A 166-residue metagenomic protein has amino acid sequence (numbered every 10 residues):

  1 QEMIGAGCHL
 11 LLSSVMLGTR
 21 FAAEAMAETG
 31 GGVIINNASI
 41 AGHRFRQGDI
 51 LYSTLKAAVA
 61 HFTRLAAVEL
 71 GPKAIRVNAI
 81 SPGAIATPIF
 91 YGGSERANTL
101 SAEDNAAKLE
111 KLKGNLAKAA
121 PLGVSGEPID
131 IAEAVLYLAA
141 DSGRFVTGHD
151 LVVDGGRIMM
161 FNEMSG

Functional and structural regions predicted by a protein language model:
Q1-M16, I35, Y52, V59: Catalytic Tyr-X3-Lys loop
S13, L17, A79, D104-V146 (+1 more regions): C-terminal helical subdomain
T19, L55, T63: Active-site helix of classical SDR
E24, V68-E69, R144: Alpha-helical segment proximal to the catalytic Tyr-Lys
S39: Residue(s) in the substrate-gating loop at a strand-loop-helix junction that position the organic substrate next
R44, L136, T147-G166: Short C-terminal tail/terminal secondary-structure segment of NAD(P)H-dependent dehydrogenase/reductase domains
F45-S53, L65, G93, M164-S165: Active-site loop-to-helix junction immediately N-terminal to the catalytic Tyr of the SDR YXXXK motif in Rossmann-fold
G71, R76, V146-G148: Short, small/polar-rich loop/turn modules that mediate ligand/substrate recognition or access, typified
